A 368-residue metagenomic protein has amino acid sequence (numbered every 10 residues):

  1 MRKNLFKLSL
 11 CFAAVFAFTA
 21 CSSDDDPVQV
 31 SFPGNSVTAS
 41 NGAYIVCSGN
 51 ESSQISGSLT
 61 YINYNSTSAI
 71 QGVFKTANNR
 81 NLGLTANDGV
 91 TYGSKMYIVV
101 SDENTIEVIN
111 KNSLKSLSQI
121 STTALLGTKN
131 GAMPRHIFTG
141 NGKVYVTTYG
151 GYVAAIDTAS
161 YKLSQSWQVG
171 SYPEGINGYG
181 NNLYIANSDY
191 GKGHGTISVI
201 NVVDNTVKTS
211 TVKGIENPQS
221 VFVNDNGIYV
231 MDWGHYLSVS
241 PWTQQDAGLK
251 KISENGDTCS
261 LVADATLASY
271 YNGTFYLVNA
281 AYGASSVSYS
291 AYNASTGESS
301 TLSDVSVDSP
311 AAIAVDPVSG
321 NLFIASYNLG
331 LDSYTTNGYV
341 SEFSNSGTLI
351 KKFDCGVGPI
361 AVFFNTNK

Functional and structural regions predicted by a protein language model:
M1-A43: Bacterial Sec-dependent N-terminal signal peptides
S40-G42, G93-K95, N141-G142, G180-N181 (+3 more regions): Short coil/turn segments that connect the beta-strands within blades of beta-propeller domains
I45-Q54, I98-D102, V146-G150, I185-K192 (+4 more regions): Conserved beta-strand positions in repeat-built beta-propeller and related beta-rich domains
S52-Y61, T105-V108, Y152-A154, K192-S198 (+3 more regions): Structural motif
Y64-S66, N110-L114, D157-Y161, N201-N205 (+3 more regions): Short loop/turn segments that connect beta-strands within beta-propeller blades
T76-L82, I120-N130, S166-G170, S210-I215 (+3 more regions): Surface loop/turn motifs at the tips and blade-to-blade linkers of beta-strand repeat domains
N337, S341, N345-K368: Blade-level signature of beta-propeller repeat domains, shared across WD40, Kelch, NHL, RCC1 and BNR/Asp-box propellers
